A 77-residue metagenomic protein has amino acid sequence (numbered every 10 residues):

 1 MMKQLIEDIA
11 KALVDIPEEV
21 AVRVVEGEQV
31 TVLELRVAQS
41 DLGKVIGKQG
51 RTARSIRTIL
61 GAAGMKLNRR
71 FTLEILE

Functional and structural regions predicted by a protein language model:
M1-K44, R54-E77: RNA-contacting regions in translation and RNA-metabolism proteins, encompassing KH/S1 modules where present
